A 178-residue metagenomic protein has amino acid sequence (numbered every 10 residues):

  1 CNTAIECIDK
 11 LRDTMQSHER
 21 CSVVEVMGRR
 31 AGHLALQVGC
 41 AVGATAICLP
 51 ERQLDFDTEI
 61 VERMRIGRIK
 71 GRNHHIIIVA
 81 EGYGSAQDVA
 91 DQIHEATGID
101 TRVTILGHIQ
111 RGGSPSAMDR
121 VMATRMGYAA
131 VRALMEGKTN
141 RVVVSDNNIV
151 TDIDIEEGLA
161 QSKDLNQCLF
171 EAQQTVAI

Functional and structural regions predicted by a protein language model:
C1-D100, T104: Accessory alpha-helical/coil subdomains and C-terminal extensions that flank or cap enzyme catalytic cores
G28, Q53, H108-Q110, N148-I149: Acidic, glycine-rich active-site loops and adjacent beta-strand->loop/helix elements that engage anionic groups
R29, H33, H108, S114 (+1 more regions): Gly/Ser/Thr-rich helix-start
A86-D88, R111-S114, I149-D154: Short active-site-adjacent structural elements
Q92-I99, I109-T124, L134-M135: Catalytic, metal-anchored helix/loop core of enzyme active sites in primary metabolism
M118-V144, N148-T151: Glycine-rich phosphate/adenylate-binding loop
R141-I178: Phosphate-binding loop/pocket of nucleotide- and phosphate-handling active sites
